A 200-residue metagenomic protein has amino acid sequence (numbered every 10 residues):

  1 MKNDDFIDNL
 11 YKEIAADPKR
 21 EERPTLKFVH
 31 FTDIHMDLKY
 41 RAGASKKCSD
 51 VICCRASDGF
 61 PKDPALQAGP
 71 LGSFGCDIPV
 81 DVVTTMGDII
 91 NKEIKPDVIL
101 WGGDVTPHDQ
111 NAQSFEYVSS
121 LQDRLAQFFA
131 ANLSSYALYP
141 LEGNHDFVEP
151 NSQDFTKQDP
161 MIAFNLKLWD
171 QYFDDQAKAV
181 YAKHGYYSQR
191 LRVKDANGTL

Functional and structural regions predicted by a protein language model:
M1-L26, P64-L66: Non-catalytic terminal accessory segments
D4, D37-S45, V83, Q110: Low-complexity, intrinsically disordered or weakly predicted helical/coil tracts enriched in serine/threonine
L10-R20, Y117-L200: Extended active-site neighborhood of metal-dependent phosphoesterases/phosphodiesterases
E21-S57, D63-Q67, I90-D97, Y139 (+2 more regions): Metal-dependent phosphoester/phosphodiester hydrolase catalytic core
C54-P61, A65, F74-K157, F164-N165: Core catalytic region of metal-dependent phosphoesterases/phosphodiesterases, especially metallo-beta-lactamase-like
